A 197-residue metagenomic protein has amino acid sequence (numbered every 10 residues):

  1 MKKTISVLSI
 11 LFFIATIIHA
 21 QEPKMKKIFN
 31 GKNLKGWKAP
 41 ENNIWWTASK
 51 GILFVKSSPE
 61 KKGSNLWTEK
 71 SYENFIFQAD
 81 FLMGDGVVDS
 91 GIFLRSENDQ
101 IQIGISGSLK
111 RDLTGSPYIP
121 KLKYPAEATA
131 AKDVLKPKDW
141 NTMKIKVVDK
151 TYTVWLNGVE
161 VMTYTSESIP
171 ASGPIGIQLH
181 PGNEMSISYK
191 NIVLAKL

Functional and structural regions predicted by a protein language model:
M1-E22: Bacterial Sec-dependent N-terminal signal peptides
Q21-L197: Carbohydrate-interacting regions of secretory-pathway proteins
